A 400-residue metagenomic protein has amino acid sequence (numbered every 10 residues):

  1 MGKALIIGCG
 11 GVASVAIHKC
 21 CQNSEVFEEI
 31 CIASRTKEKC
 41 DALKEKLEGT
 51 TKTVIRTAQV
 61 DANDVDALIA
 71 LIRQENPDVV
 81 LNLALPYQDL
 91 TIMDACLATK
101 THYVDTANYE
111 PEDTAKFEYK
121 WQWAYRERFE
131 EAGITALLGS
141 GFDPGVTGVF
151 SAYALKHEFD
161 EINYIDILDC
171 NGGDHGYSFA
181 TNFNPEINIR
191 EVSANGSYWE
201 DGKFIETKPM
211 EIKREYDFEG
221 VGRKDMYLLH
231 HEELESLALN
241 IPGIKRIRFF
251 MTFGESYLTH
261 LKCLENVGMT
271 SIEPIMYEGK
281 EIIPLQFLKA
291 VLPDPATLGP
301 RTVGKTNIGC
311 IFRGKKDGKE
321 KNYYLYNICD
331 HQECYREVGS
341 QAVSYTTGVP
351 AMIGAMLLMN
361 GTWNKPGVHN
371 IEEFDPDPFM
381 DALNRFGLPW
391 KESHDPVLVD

Functional and structural regions predicted by a protein language model:
C9-G10: Glycine-rich Rossmann-fold phosphate-binding loop(s) that bind the pyrophosphate of adenine dinucleotide cofactors
A13-S14: N-terminal Rossmann-fold NAD(P) dinucleotide-binding loop
T36-K39: Helix N-cap at the beta1-alpha1 junction of Rossmann-like dinucleotide-binding domains, i.e., the first residues
T50-D64: Rossmann-fold cofactor-recognition segment
D61-P77, Q88: Conserved Rossmann-fold cofactor-binding substructure of NAD(P)-dependent oxidoreductases
I72, D78-N82, Y103-V104: N-terminal Rossmann-like NAD(P) cofactor-binding module of classical short-chain dehydrogenase/reductase
A107-I134: Rossmann-fold NAD(P)-binding glycine/threonine-rich loop
K156-D400: C-terminal catalytic/substrate-binding lobe primarily of soluble NAD(P)-dependent oxidoreductases
